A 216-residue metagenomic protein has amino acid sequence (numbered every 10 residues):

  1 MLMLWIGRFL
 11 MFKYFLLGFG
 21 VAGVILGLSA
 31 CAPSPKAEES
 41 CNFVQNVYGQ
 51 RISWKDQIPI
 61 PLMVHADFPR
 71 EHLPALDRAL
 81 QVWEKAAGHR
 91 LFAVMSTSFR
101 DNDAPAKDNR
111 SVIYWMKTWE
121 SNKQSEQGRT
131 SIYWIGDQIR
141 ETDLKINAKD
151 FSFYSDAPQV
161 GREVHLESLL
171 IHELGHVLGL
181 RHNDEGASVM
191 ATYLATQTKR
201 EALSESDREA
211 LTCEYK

Functional and structural regions predicted by a protein language model:
M1-M3: Methionine residue identity
I6-F19: Bacterial N-terminal signal peptides that target proteins for export
G18-G27: Bacterial N-terminal signal peptides
L28-E71, T118-I139: Disordered inhibitory propeptide/activation segment of secreted metzincin zinc metalloprotease zymogens, centered on
C31-E38, W134-H165, V177-K216: Metalloprotease/metallohydrolase-associated module, dominated by Zn2+-dependent proteases
K55-P59, K107-R110, E141, E185: Sequence-level motif detector for i,i+2 pairs with an aromatic at +2
H72-I171: Metzincin-family zinc-dependent endopeptidase catalytic domain
H172, H176: Histidine-centered divalent metal-coordination motifs
